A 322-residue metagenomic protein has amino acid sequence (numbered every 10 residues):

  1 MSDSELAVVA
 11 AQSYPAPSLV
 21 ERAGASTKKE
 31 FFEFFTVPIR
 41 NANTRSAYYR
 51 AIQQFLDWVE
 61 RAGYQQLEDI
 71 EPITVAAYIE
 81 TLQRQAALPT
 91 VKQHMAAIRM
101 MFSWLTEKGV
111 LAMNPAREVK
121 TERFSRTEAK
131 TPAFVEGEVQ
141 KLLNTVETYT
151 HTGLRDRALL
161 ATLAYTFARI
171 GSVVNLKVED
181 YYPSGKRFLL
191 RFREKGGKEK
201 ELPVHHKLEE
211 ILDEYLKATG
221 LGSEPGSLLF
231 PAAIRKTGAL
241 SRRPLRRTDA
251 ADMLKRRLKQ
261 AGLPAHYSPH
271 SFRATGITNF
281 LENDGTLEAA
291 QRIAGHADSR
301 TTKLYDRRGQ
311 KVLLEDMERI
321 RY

Functional and structural regions predicted by a protein language model:
M1-Y322: Conserved catalytic core of the tyrosine transesterase superfamily
